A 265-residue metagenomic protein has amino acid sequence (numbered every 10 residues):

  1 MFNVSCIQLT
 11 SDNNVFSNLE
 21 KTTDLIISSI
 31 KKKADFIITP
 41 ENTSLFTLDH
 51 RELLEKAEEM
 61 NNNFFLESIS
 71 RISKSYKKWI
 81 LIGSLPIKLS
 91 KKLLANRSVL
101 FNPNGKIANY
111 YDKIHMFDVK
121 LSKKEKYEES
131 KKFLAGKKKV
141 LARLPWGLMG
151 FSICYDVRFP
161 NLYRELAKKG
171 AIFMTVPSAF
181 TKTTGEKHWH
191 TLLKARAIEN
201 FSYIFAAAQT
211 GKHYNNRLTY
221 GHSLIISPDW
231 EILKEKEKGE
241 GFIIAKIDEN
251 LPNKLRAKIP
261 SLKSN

Functional and structural regions predicted by a protein language model:
M1-N13, N18, I38, R97 (+3 more regions): Active-site-proximal beta-strand elements of phosphoester/diester hydrolases
V15, T23-P103, Y110, F180-A195 (+1 more regions): Cys-nucleophile CN-hydrolase/nitrilase-fold catalytic domain and related Cys-dependent amidase chemistry that acts on
S17-S28, R158-R164: Short, acidic/polar
R51, V99, Y110-F117, L224 (+1 more regions): Short beta->alpha transition motifs characteristic of CBS
M60-I82, L148, V157-I243: CN hydrolase (nitrilase-like) catalytic-core segments centered on the catalytic cysteine and neighboring Lys/Glu
L89-K169, K182-T191, K254-S261: Active-site catalytic loop in hydrolytic enzyme cores
L100-N102, I226-S227, A245-I247: Short beta-strand-to-turn element immediately C-terminal to the catalytic PLP-Schiff-base lysine in fold type I
I244-N265: Short, basic/aromatic-enriched C-terminal tail that caps enzymatic domains
